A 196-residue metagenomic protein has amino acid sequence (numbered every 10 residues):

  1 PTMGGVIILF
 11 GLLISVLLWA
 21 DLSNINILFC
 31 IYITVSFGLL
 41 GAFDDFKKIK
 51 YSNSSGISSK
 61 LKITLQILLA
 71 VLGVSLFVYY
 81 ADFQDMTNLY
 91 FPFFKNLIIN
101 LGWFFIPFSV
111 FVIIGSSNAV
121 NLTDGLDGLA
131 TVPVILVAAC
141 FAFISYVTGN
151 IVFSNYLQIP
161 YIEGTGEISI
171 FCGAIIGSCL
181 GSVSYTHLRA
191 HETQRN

Functional and structural regions predicted by a protein language model:
P1-F10, K62-Q66, S169-I170: Membrane-interface loop-to-helix entry segments
T2-M3, A42-F43, K60, T64 (+2 more regions): Alpha-helical architecture
I8-L39, G73-Y79, D85-L89, F94 (+2 more regions): Alpha-helical transmembrane segments
L39-Y51: Alpha-helical transmembrane segments within multi-pass membrane transporters and channels
K47, L68, H187: Anionic group-transfer/hydrolysis microenvironments
K50-I57, N96: Membrane interface segments of multi-pass transport proteins and intramembrane proteases
S58-L69, D127: Membrane-interface loop-to-helix entry segments
